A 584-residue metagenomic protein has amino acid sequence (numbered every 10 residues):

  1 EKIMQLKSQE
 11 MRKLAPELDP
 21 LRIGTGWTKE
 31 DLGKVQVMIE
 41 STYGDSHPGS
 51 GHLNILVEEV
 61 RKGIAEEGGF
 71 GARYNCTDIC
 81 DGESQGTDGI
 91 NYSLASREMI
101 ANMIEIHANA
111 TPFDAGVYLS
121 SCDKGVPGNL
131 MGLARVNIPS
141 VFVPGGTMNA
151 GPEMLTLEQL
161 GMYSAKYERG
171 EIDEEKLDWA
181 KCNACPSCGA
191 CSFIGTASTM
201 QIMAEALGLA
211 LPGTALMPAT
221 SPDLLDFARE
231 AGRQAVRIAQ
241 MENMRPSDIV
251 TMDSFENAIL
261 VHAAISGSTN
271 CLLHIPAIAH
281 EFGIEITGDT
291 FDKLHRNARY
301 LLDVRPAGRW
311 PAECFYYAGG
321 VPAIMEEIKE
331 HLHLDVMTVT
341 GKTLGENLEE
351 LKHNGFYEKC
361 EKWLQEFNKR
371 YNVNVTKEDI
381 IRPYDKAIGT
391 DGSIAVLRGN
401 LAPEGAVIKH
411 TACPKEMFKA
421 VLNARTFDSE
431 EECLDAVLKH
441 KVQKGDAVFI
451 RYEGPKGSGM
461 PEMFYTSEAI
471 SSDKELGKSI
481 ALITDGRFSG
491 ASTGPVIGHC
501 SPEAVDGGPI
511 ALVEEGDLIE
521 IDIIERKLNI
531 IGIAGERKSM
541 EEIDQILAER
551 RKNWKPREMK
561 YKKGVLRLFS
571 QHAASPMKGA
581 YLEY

Functional and structural regions predicted by a protein language model:
K2-G49, E58-C76, G82, D88-S93 (+5 more regions): Catalytic or ion-coupling anion/metal-binding cores of large enzyme and transporter domains
L53: Glycine-rich beta-alpha loop segments
S93-N102: Glycine-rich, highly charged phosphate/nucleotide-binding loops
A108-N129, S140-P144: A short, small-residue-rich loop immediately preceding and capping a beta-strand
